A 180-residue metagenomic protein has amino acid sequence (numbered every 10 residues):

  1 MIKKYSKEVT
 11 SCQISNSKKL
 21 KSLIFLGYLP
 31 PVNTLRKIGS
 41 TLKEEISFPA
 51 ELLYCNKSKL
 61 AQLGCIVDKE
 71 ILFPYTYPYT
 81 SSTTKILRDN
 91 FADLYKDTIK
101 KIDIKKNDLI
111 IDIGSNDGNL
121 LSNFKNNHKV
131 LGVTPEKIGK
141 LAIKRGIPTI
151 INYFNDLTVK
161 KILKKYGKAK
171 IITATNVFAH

Functional and structural regions predicted by a protein language model:
M1-K85: N-terminal juxtadomain amphipathic helix that follows a signal peptide/anchor or precedes a small N-terminal auxiliary
Y5-E8, I38-S40, D89, Y95 (+2 more regions): Sparse, context-dependent recognition of short Cys/His-centered cofactor- or disulfide-binding micro-motifs
L35-G39, T76-P78, R88, P135-E136 (+2 more regions): Surface-exposed beta-strand edges and their flanking turn/coil or helix-capping segments
A50-C55, K59-N127: Fe-S ferredoxin-like electron-transfer domains and their immediately adjacent linker/connector regions across
K96-H180: Conserved SAM-binding loop
